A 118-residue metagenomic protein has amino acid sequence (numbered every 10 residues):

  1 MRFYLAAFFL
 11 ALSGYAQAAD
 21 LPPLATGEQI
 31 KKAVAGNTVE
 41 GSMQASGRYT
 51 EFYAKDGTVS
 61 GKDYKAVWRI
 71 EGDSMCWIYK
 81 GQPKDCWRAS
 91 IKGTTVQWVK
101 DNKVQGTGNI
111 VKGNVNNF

Functional and structural regions predicted by a protein language model:
Y4-L12: Sec-dependent N-terminal signal peptides
G14-F118: Lipid interaction determinants
